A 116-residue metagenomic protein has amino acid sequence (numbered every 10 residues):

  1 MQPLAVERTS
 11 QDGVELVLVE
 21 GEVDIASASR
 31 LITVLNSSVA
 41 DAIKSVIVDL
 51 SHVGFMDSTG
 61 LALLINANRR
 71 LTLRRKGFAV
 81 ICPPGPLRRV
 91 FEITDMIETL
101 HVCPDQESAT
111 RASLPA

Functional and structural regions predicted by a protein language model:
M1-L18: Short beta-strand/loop segment at the start of cytosolic alpha/beta domains
Q11-D12, S51, E107: Conserved catalytic submotifs in the C-terminal HATPase_c
E22-L100: Amphipathic alpha-helical interaction surfaces in cytosolic regulatory modules
A28, Q106-E107: Residues at or immediately preceding the N-termini of alpha-helices
H101-D105: Short acidic-hydrophobic, aromatic-tinged amphipathic segments that line or gate anion-handling sites
E107-A116: A charged, well-structured terminal subsegment
